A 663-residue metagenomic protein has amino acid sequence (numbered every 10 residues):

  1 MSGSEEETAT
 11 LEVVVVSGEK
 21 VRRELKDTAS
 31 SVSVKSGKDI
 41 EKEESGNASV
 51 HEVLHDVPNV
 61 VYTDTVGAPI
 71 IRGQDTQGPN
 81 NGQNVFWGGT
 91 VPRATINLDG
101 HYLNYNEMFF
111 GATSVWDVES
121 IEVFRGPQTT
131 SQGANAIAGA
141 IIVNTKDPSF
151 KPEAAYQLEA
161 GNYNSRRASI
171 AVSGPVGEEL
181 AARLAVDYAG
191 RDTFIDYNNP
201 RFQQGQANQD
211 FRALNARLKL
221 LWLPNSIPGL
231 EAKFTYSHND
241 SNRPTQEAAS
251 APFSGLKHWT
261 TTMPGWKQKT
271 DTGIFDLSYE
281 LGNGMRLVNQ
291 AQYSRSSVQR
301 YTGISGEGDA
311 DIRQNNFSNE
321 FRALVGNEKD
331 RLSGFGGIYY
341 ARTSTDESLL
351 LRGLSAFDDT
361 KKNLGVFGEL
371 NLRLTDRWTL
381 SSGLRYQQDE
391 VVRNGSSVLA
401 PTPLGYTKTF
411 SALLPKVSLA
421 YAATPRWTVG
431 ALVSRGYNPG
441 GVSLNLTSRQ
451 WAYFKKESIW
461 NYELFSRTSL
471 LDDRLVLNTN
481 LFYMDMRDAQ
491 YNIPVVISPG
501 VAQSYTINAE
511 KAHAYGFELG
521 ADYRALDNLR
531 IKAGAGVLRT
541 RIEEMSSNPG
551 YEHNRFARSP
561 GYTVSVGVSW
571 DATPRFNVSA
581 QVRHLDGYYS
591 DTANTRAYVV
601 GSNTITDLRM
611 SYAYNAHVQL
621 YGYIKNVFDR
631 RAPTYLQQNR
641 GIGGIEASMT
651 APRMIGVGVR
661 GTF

Functional and structural regions predicted by a protein language model:
E5-E7, V15-V66, I70-I71, N81-N84 (+4 more regions): N-terminal plug
V13, V50, P69, V85 (+5 more regions): N-terminal periplasmic accessory domains that precede and gate Gram-negative outer-membrane beta-barrel machines
Q83-G88, P92-R125: Short acidic/polar hinge/loop motifs at secondary-structure boundaries that mediate gating or recognition
E153-A155, A160-R191, D196, P200-R243 (+8 more regions): Transmembrane beta-barrel wall of Gram-negative outer-membrane proteins
G205, Q209-G334, I338-R342, V476-N478: Outer-membrane beta-barrel domain signature, strongest for Gram-negative TonB-dependent receptors and also present
D276-E280, R286-T302, A422, T428-S434 (+4 more regions): Membrane-embedded beta-barrel scaffold of Gram-negative outer-membrane proteins
L380, Y483-D485, I507-A593, R660-T662: Gram-negative outer-membrane beta-barrel transporters
H584-S590, S611-F663: C-terminal beta-signal and adjacent terminal beta-strands/loops of Gram-negative outer-membrane beta-barrel proteins
